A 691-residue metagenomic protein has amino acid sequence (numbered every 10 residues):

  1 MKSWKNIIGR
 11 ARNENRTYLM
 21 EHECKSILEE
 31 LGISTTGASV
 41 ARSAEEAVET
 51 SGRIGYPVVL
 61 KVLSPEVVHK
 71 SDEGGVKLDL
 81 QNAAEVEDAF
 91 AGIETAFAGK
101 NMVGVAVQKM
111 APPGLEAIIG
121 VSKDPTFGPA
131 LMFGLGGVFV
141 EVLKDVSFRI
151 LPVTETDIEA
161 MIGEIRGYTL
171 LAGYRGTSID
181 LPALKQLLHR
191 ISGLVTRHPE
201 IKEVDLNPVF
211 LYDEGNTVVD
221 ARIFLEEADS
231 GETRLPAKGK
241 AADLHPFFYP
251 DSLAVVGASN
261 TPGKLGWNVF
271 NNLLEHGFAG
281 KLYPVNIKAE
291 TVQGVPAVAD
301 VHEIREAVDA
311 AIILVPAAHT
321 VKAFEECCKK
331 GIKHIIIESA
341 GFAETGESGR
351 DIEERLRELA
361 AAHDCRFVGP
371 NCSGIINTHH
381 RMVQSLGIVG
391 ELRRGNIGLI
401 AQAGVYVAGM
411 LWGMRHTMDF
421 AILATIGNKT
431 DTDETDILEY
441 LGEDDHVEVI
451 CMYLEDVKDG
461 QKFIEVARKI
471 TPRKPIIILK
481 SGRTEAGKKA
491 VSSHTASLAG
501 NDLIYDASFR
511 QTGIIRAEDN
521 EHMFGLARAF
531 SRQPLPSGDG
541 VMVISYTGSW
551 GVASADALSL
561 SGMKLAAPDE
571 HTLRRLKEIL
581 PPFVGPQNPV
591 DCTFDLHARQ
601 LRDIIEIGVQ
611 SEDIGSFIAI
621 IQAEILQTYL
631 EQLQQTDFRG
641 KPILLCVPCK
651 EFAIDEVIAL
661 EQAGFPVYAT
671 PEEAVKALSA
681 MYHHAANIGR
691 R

Functional and structural regions predicted by a protein language model:
M1-R691: Catalytic-core regions of core metabolic enzymes, especially those transforming organic acids/acyl-group intermediates
